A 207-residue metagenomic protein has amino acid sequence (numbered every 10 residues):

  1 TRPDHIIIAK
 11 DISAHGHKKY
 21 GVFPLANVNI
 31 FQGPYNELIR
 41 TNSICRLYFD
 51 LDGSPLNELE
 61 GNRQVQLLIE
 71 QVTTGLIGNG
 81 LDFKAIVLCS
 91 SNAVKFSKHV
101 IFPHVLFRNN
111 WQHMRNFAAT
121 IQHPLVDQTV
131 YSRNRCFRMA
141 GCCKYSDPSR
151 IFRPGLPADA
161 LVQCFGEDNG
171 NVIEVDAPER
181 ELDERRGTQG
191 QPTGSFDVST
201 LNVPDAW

Functional and structural regions predicted by a protein language model:
T1-K98, F102-P124, F137, C143 (+1 more regions): Signature for HUH/AEP ssDNA processing cores
W111-I121, L156-E167: Short, surface-exposed, charge-dense and proline/glycine-enriched linear segments
V126-D159: C-terminal polymerase-core module
A160-E184: Long, highly charged low-complexity segments enriched in Glu/Asp and Lys/Arg with interspersed Ser/Thr
